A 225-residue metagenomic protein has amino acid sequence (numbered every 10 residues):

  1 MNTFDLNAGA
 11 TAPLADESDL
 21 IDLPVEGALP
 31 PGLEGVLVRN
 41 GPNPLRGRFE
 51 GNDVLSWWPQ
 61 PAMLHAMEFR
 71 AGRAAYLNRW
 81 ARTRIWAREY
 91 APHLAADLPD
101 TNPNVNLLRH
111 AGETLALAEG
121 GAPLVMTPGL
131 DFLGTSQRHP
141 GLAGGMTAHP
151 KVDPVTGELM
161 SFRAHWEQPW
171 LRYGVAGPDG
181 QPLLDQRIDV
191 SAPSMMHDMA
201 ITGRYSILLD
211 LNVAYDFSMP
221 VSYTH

Functional and structural regions predicted by a protein language model:
N2-P44, R48: Short, Gly/Pro- and small/polar-rich lid/capping loops
A28-L33, N40, R46-A96, A118-R138: Beta-propeller domains
A81-L184: Well-ordered mid-protein domain cores that form the structural environment of catalytic cofactors
H139-A143, D189-S194: Short coil/turn segments at the loop-to-beta-strand junctions that recur within blades of beta-propeller repeat folds
A148-K151, S194-D198: Conserved beta-propeller blade repeats
W166-Q168, V213-D216: Short glycine/acidic-enriched loop and turn motifs that connect beta-strands
L209-D210: Extended catalytic-interface subdomain
T224-H225: Conserved small/polar residues in nucleotide/adenosyl-binding loops
